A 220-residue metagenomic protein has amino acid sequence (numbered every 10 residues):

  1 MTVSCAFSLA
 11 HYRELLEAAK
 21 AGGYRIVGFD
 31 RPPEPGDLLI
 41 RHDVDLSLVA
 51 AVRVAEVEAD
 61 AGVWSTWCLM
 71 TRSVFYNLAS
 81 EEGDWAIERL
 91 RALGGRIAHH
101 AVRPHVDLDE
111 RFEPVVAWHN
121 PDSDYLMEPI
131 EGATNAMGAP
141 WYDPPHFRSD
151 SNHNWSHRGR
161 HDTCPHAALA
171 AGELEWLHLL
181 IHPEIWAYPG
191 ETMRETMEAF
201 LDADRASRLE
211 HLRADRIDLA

Functional and structural regions predicted by a protein language model:
M1-T66, M70-I87, R91-G94, H105-A220: Terminal accessory/targeting
I97: Conserved phosphoryl-transfer motifs of two-component systems
